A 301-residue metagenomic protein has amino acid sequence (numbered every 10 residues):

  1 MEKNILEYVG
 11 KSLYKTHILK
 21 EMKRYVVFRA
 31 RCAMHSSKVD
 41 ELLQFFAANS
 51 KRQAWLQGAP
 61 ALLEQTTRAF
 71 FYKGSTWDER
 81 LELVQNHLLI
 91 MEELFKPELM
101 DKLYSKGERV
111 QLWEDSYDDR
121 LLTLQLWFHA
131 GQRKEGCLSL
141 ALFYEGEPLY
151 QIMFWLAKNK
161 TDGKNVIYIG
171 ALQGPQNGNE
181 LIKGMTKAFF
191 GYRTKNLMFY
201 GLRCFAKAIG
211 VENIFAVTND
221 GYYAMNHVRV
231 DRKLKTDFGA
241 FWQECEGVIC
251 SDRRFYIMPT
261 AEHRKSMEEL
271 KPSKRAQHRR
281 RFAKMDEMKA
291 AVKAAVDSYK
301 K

Functional and structural regions predicted by a protein language model:
M1-G184, Q277-K301: Non-catalytic substrate-recognition and accessory regions of acyl/acetyltransferase enzymes
G58, F154, N179-L181, A206 (+4 more regions): Generic alpha-helix signal with a bias toward terminal, lower-confidence helices and secondary-structure junctions
W113, V228-R229, T260-K265: Charge-rich, low-complexity amphipathic helices in intrinsically disordered tails/linkers adjacent to domains
Y150, N159-I249: Acyl-donor binding region in acyl/amide transferases
E246-K301: Charge-rich, low-complexity intrinsically disordered segments
